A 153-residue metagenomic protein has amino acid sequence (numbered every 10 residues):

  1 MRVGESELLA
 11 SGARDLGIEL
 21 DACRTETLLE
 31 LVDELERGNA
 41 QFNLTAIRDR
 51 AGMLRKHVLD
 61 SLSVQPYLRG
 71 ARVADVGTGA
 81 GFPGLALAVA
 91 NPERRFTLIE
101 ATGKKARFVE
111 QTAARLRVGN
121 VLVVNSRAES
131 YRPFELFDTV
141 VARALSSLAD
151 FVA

Functional and structural regions predicted by a protein language model:
M1-A74, K104-V121: Class I SAM-dependent transferase core
D49-G52, V58-L59, A90, P133 (+1 more regions): Short capping/connector residues at structural and topological boundaries
V76-T78: Conserved beta-strand/loop positions that form the S-adenosyl-L-methionine
A80-E93: Conserved SAM-binding loop of SAM-dependent methyltransferases across substrates and taxa, primarily the Class I
E93-A153: S-adenosylmethionine
